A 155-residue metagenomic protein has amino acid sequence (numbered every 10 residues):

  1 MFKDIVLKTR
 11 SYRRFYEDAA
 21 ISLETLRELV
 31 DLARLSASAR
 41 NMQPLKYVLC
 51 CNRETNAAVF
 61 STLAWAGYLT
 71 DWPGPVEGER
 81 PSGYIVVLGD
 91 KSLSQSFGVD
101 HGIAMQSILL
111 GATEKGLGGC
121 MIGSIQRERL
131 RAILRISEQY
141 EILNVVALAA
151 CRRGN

Functional and structural regions predicted by a protein language model:
D4-I5, Y12, A20, A147-N155: C-terminal helix-cap and adjacent tail motif
Y12-E28: A short N-terminal beta-strand-loop micro-motif at the entrance of redox/enzyme domains
I21, C51-E54, I125-Q126: Short beta->alpha linker loops
T25-R27, D31, S38-A104: Glycine/small-residue-rich phosphate/adenosyl-binding loop
A33, I85, S92-I133: Small-aliphatic-rich amphipathic alpha-helix that forms the alpha element of a beta-alpha
Q43, L117-M121, E141-I142: A short coil-to-beta-strand element that immediately follows conserved catalytic motifs
K46, I125-R127, N144: Residue-level "edge-of-site" marker
Y68-G78, I136-N155: A glycine-rich helix N-cap at a beta->alpha junction
